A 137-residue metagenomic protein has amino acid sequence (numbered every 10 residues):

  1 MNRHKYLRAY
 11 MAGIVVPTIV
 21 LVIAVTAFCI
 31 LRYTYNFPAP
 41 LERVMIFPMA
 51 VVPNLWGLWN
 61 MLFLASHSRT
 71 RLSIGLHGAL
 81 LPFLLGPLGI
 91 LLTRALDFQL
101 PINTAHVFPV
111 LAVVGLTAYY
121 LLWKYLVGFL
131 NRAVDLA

Functional and structural regions predicted by a protein language model:
M1-V52: N-terminal signal-anchor transmembrane alpha-helix
I23-A24, L55-L62, G89, Y119 (+1 more regions): Alpha-helical transmembrane segments of polytopic integral membrane proteins, especially the permease/helical cores
A24-L31, L88-P109: Alpha-helical transmembrane segments and their membrane-interface junctions in multi-pass membrane proteins
L31-N36, S66, T70, L96 (+2 more regions): Membrane-interfacial segments
L41-T70: Cytoplasmic juxtamembrane interface segments
V44, H77-P82, V107-L116: Pore-lining and gate-forming transmembrane alpha-helices of multi-pass membrane transport proteins
N60-P87, L91: Loop-to-transmembrane helix junctions at the membrane interface
Q99-A137: Alpha-helical membrane-associated segments of multi-pass integral membrane proteins
